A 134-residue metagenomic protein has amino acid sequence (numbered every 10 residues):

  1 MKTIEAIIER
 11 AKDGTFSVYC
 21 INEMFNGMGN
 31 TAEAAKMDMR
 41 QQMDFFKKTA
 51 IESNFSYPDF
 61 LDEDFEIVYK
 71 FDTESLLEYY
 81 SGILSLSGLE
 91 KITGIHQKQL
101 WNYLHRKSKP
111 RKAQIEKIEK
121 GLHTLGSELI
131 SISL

Functional and structural regions predicted by a protein language model:
M1-N54: DNA-contacting interfaces and partner/effector-binding or oligomerization modules in DNA-centric proteins
M1-T3, D44-K98, N102, S108-A113 (+1 more regions): Short, charged, surface-exposed hinge/linker loops at domain edges that act as mobile lids or interdomain connectors
F25, K107-S108: Short strand->helix junction
A32, E66-K70, I118: Intrinsic-disorder-associated interaction segments
M37, N102, K120: DNA-binding alpha-helical recognition surfaces that contact promoter or target DNA
K112-I130: DNA major-groove recognition helix of helix-turn-helix/homeodomain DNA-binding modules
